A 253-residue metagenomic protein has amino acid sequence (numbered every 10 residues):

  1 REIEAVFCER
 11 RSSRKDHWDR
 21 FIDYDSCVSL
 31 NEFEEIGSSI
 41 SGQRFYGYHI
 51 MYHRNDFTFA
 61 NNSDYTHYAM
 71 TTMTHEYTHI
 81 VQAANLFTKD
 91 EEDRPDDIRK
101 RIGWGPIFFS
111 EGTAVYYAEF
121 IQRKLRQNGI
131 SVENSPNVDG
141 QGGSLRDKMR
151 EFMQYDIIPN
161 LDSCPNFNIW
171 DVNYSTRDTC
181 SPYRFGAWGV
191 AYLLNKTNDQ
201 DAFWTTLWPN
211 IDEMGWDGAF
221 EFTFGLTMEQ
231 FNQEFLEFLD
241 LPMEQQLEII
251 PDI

Functional and structural regions predicted by a protein language model:
R1-I3, R10, D199, G215 (+1 more regions): Alpha-helix N-cap recognition
R1-K100: Juxtacatalytic substrate-recognition/specificity segment
H17-I40, Y174-D178, G189, E237-I253: Hydrophobic transmembrane alpha-helix bundles
S38, G42, G112, Y183-A187: Glycine-centered structural positions embedded in regular secondary structure
Y68-T72, K89-R184, K196, T206-D252: Acidic/His/Gly-enriched intrinsically disordered linker/tail segments that often contain short helix/coil "MoRF-like"
A83, A114, F185-D199: Alpha-helical scaffold elements that line and support the substrate/ligand-binding pocket of soluble hydrolases
